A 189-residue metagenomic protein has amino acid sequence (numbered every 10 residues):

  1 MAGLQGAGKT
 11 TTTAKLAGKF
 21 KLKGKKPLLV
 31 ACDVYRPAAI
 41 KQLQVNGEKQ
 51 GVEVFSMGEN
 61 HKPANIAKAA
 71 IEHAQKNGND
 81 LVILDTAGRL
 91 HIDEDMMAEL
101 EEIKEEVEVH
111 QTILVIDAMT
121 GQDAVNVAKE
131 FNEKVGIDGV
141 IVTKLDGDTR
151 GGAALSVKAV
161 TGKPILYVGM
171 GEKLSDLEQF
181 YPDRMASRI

Functional and structural regions predicted by a protein language model:
M1: Hydrophobic anchor at the beta1->P-loop junction of P-loop NTPases
L4-G8: The conserved Walker
T11-L16, Q42: Hydrophobic positions on the alpha1 helix immediately C-terminal to the Walker A/P-loop
K23-I40, S56-H61, I116, V168-M170: Short beta-strand-centered segment that lines the nucleotide-binding/catalytic pocket of NTP-utilizing
K25-P27, G51-E53, N77-V82, H110-Q111 (+1 more regions): Loop/turn-to-beta-strand initiation segments
V34-E72: Conserved nucleic-acid-binding Ia/Ib motif block in the N-terminal RecA-like helicase ATPase lobe
K62-E108: Phosphate-binding/switch loop-helix module in NTP-utilizing enzymes
N79, H91, L100-K104, V109-I189: Conserved phosphate-handling catalytic cores of large alpha/beta enzymes
